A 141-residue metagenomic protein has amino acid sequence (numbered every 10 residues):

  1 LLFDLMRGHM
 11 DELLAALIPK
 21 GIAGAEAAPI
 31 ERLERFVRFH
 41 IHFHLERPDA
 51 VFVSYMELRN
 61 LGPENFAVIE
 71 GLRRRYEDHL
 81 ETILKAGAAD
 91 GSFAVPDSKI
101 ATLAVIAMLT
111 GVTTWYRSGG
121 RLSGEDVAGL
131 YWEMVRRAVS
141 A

Functional and structural regions predicted by a protein language model:
L1-I18, E34, R38: An amphipathic alpha-helix adjacent to DNA-recognition modules
L2-H9, V51, I69, G124: Amphipathic alpha-helical segments enriched in hydrophobic/aromatic and basic residues that form the DNA-contacting
G8-I18, E64-A89, K99-L103: Amphipathic alpha-helical packing segments from all-alpha helical-bundle domains
I18-D49, T102-V105: Hydrophobic alpha-helical connector segments
V51-Y55, F66, A88-E133: Hydrophobic/aromatic-rich alpha-helical bundle segments in the mid-to-C-terminal region
Y55-L61: Short helix-capping/turn signature of helix-turn-helix
I83, M134-A141: C-terminal alpha-helix
